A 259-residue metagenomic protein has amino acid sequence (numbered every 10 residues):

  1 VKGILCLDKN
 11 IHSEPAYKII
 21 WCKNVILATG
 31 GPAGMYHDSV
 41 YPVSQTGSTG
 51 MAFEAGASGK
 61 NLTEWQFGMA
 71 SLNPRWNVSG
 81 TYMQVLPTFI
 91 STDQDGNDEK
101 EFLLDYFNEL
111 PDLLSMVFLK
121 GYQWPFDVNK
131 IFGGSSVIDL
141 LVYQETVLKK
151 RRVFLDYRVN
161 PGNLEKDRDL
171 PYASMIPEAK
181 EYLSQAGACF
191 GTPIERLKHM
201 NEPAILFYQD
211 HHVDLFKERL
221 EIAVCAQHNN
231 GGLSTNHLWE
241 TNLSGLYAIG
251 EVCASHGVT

Functional and structural regions predicted by a protein language model:
V1, L5-L7, P193-C253: A glycine-rich dinucleotide-binding beta-alpha-beta segment and adjacent secondary-structure elements that constitute
K9, L27, E54-K60, E64 (+3 more regions): Generic secondary-structure signature for well-ordered alpha-helical cores
H12-N24, T241-G245: Core beta-strand elements of the Rossmann-like FAD/NAD(P) dinucleotide-binding domain in flavoenzyme oxidoreductases
S13-Y17, M35-V43, W76-N77, N230 (+2 more regions): Alpha-helix capping and helix-loop boundary segments enriched in small/acidic/polar residues
W21-N77: Glycine-rich loop(s) and the adjacent beta-strand/alpha-helix scaffold that form part
C22-G30, G245-G257: Active-site-adjacent bridging/hinge elements
G34, D38, F67-L72, A226 (+2 more regions): Glycine-rich phosphate/pyrophosphate-binding beta-alpha loops
S58-F207: An anion/pyrophosphate-binding glycine-rich loop and adjacent beta-alpha core in soluble alpha-beta enzymes
